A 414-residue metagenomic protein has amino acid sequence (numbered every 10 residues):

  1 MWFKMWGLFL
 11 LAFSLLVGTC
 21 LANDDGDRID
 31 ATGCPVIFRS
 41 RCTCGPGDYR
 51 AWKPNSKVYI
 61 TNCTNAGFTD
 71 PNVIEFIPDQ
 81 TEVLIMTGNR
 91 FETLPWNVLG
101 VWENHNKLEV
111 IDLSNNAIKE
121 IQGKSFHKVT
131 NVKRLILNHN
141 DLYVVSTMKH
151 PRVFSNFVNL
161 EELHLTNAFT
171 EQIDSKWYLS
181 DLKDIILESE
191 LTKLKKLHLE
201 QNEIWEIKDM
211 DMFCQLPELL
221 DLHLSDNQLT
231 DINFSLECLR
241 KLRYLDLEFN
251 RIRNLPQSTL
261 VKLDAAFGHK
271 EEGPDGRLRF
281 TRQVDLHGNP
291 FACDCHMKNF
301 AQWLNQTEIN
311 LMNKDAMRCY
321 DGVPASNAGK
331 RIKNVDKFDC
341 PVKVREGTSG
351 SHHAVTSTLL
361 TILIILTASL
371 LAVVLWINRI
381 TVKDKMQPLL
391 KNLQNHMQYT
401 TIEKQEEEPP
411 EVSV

Functional and structural regions predicted by a protein language model:
W2-V414: Extracellular leucine-rich repeat
